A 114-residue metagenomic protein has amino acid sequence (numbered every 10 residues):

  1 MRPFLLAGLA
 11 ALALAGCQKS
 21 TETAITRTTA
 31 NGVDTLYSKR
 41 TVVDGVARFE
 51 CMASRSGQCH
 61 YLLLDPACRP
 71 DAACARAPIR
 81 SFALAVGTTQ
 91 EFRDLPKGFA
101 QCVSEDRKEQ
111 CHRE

Functional and structural regions predicted by a protein language model:
M1-P3: Positively charged n-region of N-terminal signal peptides that target proteins for export
L5-L12: Sec-dependent N-terminal signal peptides
G16-C17: N-terminal Sec signal peptide cleavage junction
I25-V43: Post-signal peptide N-terminal segment of mature Sec-exported envelope proteins
K39-A67: Post-signal-peptide N-terminal segment of Sec-exported extracytoplasmic proteins
C59-H60, P66-R69, R76, S81-L84 (+1 more regions): Extracellular/mature segments of secreted proteins
P70-A100: Intrinsically disordered, low-complexity Pro/Gly/Ser/Thr-rich segments with frequent PxxP/GP/PP motifs and embedded
F92-E114: Terminal connector regions
